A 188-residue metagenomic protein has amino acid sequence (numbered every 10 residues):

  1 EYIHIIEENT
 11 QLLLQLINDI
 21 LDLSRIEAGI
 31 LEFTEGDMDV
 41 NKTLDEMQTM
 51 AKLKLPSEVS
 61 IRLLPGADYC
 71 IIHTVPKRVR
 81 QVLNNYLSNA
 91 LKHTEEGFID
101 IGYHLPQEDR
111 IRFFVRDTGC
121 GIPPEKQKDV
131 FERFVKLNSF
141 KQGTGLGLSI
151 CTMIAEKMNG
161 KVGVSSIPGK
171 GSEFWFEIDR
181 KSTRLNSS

Functional and structural regions predicted by a protein language model:
E8-L13: Short alpha-helical segment of the dimerization/phosphotransfer core of two-component systems
S24-E35: Helix-loop junction within the histidine kinase core
T34-D39, P56-C70: Conserved catalytic submotifs in the C-terminal HATPase_c
T34-T49, R80: A conserved beta-strand-to-alpha-helix junction within the catalytic ATP-binding
A90-L91: Short helix-loop "hinge" at the ATP-lid/N-box region of the Bergerat-fold HATPase_c
I122-F134: Short conserved segment of the HATPase_c
N159-S165: Glycine-rich ATP-binding loops of the HATPase_c
